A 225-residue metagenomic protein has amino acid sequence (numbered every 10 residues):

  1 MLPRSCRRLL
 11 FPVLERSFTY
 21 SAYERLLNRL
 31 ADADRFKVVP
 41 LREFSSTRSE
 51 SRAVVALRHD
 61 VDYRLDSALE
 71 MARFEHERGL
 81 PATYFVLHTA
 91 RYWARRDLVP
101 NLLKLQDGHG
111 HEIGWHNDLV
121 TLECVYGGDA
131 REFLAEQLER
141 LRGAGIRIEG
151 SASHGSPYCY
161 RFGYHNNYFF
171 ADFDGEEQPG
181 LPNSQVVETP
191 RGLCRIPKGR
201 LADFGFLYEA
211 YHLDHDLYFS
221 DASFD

Functional and structural regions predicted by a protein language model:
M1-L217, S223-D225: Catalytic alpha-helical scaffold of carbohydrate-active enzymes acting on polysaccharides/glycoconjugates
